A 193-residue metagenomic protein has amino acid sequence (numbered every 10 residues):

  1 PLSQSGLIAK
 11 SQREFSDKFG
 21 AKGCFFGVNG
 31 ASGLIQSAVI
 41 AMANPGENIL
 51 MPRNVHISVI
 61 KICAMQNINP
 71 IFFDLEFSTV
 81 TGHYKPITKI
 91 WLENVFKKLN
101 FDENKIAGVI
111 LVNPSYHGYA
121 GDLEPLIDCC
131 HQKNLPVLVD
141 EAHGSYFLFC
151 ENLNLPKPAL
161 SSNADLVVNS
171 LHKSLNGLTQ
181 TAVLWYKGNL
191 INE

Functional and structural regions predicted by a protein language model:
P1, K22-G23: Glycine-/proline-rich flexible loop or hinge segments
P1-A9: A glycine-/small-polar-enriched, mobile loop at the entrance of the PLP active site in fold-type I
K10-K18: PLP-dependent amino-acid enzyme catalytic core
D17-A21, A31-E193: Conserved PLP-enzyme active-site core in the AAT-like
C24-V28: Glycine-rich active-site/cofactor-binding loop and its immediate structural neighborhood
